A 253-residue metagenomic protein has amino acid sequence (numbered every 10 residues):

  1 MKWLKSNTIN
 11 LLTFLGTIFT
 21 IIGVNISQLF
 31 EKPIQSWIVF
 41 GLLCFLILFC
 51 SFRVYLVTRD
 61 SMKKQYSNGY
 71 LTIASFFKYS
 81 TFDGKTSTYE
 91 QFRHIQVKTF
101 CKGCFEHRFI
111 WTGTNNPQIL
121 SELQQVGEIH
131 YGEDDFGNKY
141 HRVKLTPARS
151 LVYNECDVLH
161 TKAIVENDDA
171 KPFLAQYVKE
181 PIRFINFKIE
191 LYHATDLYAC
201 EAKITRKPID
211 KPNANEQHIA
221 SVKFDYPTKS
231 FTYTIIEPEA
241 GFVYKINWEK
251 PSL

Functional and structural regions predicted by a protein language model:
M1-T58: Hydrophobic, helix-forming membrane-interacting segments
F49-L253: Lumenal/extracellular ectodomains and adaptor appendage modules of the eukaryotic vesicle/secretory system
